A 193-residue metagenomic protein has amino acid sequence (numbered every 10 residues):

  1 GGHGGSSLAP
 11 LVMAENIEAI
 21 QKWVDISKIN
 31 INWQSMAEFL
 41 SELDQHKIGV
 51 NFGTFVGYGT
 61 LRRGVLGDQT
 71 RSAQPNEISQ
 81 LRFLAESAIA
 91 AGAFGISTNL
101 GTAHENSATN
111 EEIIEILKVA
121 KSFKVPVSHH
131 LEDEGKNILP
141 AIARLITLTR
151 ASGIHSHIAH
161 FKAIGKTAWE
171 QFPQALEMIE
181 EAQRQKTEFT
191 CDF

Functional and structural regions predicted by a protein language model:
G1-F94, T187-F189: Divalent-metal coordination cores built from histidine and acidic residues
A37-F39, K47, A73-N99, H104-F193: Histidine/acidic residue-rich metal-binding segments in metalloenzymes
